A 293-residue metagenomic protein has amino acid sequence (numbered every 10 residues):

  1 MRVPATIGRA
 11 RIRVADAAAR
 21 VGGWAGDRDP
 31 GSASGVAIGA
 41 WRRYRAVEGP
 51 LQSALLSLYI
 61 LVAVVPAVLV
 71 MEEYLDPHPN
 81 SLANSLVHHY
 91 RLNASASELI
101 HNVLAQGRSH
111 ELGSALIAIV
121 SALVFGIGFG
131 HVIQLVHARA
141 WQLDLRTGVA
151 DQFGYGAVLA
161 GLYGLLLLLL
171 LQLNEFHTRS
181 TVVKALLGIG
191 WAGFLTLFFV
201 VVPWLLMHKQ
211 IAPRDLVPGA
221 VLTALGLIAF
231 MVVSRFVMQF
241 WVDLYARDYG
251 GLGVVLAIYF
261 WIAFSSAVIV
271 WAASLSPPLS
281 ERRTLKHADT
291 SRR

Functional and structural regions predicted by a protein language model:
M1-R293: Membrane-embedded alpha-helices and immediately adjacent juxtamembrane helical segments in alpha-helical membrane
